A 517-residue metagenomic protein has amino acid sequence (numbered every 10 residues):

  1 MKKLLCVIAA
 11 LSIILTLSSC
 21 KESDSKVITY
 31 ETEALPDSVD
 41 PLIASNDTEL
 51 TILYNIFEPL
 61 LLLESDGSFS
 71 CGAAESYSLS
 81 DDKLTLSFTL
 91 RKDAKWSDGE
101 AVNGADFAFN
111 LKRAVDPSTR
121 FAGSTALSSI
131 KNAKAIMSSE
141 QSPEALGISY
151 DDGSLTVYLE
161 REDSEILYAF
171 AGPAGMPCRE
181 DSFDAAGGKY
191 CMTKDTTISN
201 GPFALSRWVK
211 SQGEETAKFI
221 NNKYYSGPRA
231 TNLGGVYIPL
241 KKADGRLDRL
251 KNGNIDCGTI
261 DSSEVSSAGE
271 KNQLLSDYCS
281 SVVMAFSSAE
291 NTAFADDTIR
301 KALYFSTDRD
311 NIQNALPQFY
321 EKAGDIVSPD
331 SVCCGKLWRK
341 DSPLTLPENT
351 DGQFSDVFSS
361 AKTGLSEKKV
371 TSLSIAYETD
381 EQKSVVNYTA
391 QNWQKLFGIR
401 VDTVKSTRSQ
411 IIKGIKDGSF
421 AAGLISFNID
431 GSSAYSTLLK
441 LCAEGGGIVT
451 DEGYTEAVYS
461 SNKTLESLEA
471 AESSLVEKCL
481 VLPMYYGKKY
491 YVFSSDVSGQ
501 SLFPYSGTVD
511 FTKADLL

Functional and structural regions predicted by a protein language model:
E31-D81, I198: N-terminal lobe/hinge region of extracytoplasmic solute-binding protein
S76-A126, A293-A295: Aromatic- and charge-enriched surface segment that lines or borders ligand/interaction sites
S124-S182: Surface-exposed binding/hinge segments that line and control ligand-binding clefts or catalytic entry sites
L159-T231, D244: Gly/Pro-rich hinge or "lid" segments in bacterial periplasmic/extracellular proteins
F219-S266: Ligand-site clamp/hinge motif
E290-G335, V385, E472-V481: Periplasmic-binding protein-like
Q313, D402-I411, Y435-S498, L517: Extracytoplasmic/peripheral linker and loop segments enriched in polar/acidic and small residues with frequent Thr/Pro
P317-G364, E381-Q382: Structural transition elements
